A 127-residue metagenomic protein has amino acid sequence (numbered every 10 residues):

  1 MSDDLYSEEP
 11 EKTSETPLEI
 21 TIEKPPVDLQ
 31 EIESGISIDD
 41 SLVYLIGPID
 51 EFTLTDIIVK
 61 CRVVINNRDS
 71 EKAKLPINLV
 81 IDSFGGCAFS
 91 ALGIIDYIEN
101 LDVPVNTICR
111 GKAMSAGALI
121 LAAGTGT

Functional and structural regions predicted by a protein language model:
M1-T127: Terminal-region recognition feature
